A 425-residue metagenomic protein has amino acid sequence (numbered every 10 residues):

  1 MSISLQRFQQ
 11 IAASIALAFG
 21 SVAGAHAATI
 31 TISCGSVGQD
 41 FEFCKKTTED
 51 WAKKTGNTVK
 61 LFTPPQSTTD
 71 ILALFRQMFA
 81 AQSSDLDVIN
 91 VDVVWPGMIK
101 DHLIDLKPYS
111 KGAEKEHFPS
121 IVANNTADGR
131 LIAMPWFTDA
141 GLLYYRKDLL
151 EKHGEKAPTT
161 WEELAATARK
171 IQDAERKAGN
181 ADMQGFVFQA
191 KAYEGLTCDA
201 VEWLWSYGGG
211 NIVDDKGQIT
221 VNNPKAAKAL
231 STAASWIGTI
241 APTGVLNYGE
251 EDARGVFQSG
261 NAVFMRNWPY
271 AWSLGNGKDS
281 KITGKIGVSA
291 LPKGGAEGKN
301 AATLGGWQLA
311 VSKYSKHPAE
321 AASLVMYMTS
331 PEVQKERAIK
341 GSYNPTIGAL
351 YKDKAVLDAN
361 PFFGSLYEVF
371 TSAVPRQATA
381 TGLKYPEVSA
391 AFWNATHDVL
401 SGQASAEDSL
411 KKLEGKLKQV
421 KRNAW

Functional and structural regions predicted by a protein language model:
A28-G38, N57-P64, D87-V88, I132 (+2 more regions): Short, well-ordered beta-strand elements
T29-K46, P64-Q66, D139, E194 (+2 more regions): Extracytoplasmic "Venus flytrap"
T31, T47-P119, N124-T126, D148-T159 (+5 more regions): Extracytoplasmic "Venus flytrap"/periplasmic binding protein-like
K53-K54, T58, E151, T371-W425: Conserved C-terminal helix/tail region of periplasmic/extracytoplasmic solute-binding proteins
D92-A140, K156, A181-D182, L196-D199 (+3 more regions): Hinge/lid segment of periplasmic solute-binding proteins
S120-N125, S289-A290, I339-A391, D398 (+1 more regions): Long, aromatic- and glycine/proline-rich binding clefts that accommodate carbohydrate-like moieties
I132-W136, G141, A165-Q218, A262: Extracytoplasmic/periplasmic solute-binding protein
A168, D215-L246, L291: Glycine-centered hinge/linker elements that transmit conformational signals in sensory and ligand-binding systems
